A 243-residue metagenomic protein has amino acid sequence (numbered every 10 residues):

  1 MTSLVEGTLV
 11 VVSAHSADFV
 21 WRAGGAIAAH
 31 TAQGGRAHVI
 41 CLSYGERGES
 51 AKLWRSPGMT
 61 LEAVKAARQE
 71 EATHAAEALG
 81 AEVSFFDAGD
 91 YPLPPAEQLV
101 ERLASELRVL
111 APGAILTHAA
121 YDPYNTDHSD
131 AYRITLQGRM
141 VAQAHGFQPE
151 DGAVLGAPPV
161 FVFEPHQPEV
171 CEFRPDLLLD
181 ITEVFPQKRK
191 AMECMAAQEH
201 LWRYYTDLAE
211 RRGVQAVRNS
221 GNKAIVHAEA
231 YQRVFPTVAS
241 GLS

Functional and structural regions predicted by a protein language model:
M1-L110, S240-G241: Active-site rim/loop-helix segments in enzyme catalytic domains that contact anionic ligands
M1-V12, Q33, E82, L93-S243: Metal-dependent de-N-acetylase/amidase catalytic core
